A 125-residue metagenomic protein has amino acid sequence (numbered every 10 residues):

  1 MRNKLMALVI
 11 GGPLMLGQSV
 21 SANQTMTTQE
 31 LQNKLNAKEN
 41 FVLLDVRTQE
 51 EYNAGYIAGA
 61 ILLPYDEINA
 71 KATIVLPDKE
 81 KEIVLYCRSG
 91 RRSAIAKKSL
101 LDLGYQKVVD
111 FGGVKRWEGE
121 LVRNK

Functional and structural regions predicted by a protein language model:
R2-A7, L16-K34, F41, E50-E82 (+1 more regions): Rhodanese-like catalytic fold shared by cysteine-dependent sulfurtransferases and DSP/PTP-type phosphatases
L43-D45: Structural scaffold elements adjacent to functional motifs in cytosolic proteins
